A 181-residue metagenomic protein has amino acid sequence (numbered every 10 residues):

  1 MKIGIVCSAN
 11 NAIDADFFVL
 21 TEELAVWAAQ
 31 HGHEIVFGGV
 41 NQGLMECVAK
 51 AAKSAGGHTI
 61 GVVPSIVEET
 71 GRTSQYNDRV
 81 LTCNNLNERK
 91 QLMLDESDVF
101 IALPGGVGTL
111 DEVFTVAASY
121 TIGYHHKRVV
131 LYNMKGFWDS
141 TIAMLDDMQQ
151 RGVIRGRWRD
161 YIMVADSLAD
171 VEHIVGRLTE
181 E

Functional and structural regions predicted by a protein language model:
M1-H58: Glycine-rich beta-alpha loop segments
S8, V40, P64, G105 (+1 more regions): Cofactor-binding loop segments of dinucleotide-utilizing enzymes, especially the Rossmann-like FAD- and NAD(P)+-binding
Q42-A102: Acidic/glycine-enriched connector segments
G43, E88, G108, G136-D139: Short alpha-helical
V63, L103, S119-I142, G156-W158: Short, acidic/small-residue loops that bind anionic groups at enzyme active sites
E88-I122, V130, E181: Active-site/ligand-binding-proximal alpha/beta "capping" segment
L92-D95, V99, Q150-E181: A charged, well-structured terminal subsegment
